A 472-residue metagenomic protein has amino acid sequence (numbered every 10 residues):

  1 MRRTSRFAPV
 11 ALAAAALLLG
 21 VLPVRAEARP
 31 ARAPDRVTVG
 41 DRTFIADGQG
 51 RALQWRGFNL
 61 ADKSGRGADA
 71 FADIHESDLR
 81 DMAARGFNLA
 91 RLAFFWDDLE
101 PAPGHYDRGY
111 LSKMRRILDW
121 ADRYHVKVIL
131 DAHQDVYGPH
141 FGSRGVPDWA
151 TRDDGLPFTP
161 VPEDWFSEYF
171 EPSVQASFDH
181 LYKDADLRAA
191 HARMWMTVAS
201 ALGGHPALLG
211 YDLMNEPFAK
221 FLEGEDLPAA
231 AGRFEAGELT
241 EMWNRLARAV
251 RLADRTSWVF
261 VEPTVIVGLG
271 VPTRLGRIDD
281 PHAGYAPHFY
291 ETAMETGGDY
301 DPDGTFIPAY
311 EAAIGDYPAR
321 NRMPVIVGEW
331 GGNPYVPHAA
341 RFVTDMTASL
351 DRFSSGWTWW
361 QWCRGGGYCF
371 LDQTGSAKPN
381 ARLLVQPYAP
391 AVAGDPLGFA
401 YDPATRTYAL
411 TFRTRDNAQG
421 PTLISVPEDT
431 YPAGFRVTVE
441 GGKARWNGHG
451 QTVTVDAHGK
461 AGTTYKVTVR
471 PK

Functional and structural regions predicted by a protein language model:
M1-A28: Secretory targeting and sorting signals
R36-W55, N59-W258, P263-V271: Active-site mouth of glycoside hydrolases
R56, A286, T296, D303-P379: Substrate-binding cleft of secreted/luminal carbohydrate-active enzymes
L79-G86, S200-P206, R274-P281, G315-R322 (+1 more regions): Acidic (Asp/Glu)-rich catalytic clusters
G145-D154, L269-D279, P337-L350: Short, electropositive alpha-helical surface patch
L209, N215, P263, R274-D303: Aromatic- and acid-rich polysaccharide-binding/catalytic face of secreted or lumenal carbohydrate-active enzymes
G375-N447: Surface beta-strand/loop "capping" patches
T454-K472: Surface-exposed interaction regions enriched in Ser/Thr/Asp/Glu that occur as long low-complexity tracts or repetitive
